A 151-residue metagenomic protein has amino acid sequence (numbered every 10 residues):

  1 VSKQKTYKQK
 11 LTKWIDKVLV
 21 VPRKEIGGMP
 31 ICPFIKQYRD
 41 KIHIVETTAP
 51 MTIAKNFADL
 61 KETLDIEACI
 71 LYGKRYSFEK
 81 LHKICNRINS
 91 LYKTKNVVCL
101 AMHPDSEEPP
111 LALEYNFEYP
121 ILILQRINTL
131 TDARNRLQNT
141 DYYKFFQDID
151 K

Functional and structural regions predicted by a protein language model:
V1, K8, T94-K95, N128: Short, structured coil/loop segments at alpha-helix boundaries
V1-T63: N-terminal, charge-rich interaction modules
Q4, I31, N89, L100 (+1 more regions): Generic intrinsically disordered, low-complexity segments enriched for polar/acidic and small residues
Q9, K13, K55, D59 (+3 more regions): Charged/polar, solvent-exposed surface patches and flexible loops
F34, F57, F78, F117 (+1 more regions): Phenylalanine-focused residue identity feature
A49-P50, K74-K80, T129-T131: Short acidic, S/G/P-rich loop/turn micro-motifs used as interaction or catalytic elements
D65-F117, I121: Non-transmembrane, aqueous-exposed alpha-helical and coiled segments at domain scale
E114-K151: A cross-taxonomic marker for long C-terminal extensions/tails that follow the last structured domain
